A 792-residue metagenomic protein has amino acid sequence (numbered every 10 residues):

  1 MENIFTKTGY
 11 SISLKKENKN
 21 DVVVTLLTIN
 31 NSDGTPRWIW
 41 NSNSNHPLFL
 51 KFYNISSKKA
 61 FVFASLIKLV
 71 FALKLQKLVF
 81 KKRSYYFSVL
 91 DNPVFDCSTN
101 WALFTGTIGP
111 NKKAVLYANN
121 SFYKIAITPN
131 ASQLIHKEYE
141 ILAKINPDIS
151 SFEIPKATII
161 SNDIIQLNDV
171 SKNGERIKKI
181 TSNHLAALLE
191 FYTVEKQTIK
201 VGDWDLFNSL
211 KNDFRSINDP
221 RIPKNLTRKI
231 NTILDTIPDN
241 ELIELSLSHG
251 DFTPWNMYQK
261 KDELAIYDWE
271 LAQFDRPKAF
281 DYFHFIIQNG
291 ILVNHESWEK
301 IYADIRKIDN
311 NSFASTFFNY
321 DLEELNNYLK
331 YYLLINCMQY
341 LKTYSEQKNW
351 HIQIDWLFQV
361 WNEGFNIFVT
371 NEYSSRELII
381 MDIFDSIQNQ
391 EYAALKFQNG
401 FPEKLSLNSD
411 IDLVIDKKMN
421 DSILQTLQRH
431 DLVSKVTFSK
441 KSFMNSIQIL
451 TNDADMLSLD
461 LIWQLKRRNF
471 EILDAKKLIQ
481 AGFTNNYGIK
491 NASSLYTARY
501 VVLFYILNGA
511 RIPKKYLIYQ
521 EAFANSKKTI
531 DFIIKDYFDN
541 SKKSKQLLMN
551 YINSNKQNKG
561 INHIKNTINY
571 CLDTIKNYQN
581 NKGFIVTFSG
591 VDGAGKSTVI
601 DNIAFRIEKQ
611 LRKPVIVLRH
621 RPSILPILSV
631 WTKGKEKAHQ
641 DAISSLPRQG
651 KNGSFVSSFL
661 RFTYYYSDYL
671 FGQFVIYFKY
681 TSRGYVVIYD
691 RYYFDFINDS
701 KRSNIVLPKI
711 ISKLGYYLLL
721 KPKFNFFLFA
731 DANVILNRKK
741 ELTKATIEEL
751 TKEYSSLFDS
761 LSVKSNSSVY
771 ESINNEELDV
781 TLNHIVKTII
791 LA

Functional and structural regions predicted by a protein language model:
E2-W101: Juxta-kinase regulatory segment immediately upstream of eukaryotic protein kinase catalytic domains
L90-W101, I199-H249: An alpha-helical support segment within catalytic cores of ATP-dependent transferases
K112-H136: ATP-binding glycine-rich loop module of kinase domains
K113-A118, I237-F280, K582, V599 (+1 more regions): Active-site acidic catalytic loop and adjacent metal/ATP-binding pocket of ATP-dependent phosphoryl transfer enzymes
H136-I154, S171-L210, T227-E241: Conserved kinase catalytic-core helix
F280-F317, L333-Q347, F726: Active-site activation/catalytic loop segments of kinase-like enzymes and analogous catalytic loops in related
F368-S409, I415-F584: Conserved NTP-donor binding/palm subdomain of two-metal-ion nucleotidyltransferases/polymerases, i.e., the charged
N553-K556, N733-A792: NTP-dependent small-molecule kinase module
